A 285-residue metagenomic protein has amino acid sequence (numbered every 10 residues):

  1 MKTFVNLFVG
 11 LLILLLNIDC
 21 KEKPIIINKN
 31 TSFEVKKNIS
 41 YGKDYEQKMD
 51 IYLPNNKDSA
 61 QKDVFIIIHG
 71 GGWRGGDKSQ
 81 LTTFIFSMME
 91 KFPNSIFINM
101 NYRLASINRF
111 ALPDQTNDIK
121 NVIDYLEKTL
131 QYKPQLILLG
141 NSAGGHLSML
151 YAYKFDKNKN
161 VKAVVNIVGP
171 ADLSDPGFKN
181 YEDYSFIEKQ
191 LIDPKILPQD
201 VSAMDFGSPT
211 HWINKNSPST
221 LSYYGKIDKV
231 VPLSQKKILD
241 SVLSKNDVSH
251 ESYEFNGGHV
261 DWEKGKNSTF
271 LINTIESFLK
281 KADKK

Functional and structural regions predicted by a protein language model:
K23-K57: N-terminal cap/lid segment of alpha/beta-hydrolase-fold proteins
D77-K78, I98-Q135, G265-S268: Catalytic nucleophile-loop/oxyanion-hole region of alpha/beta-hydrolase and closely related hydrolase-like folds
S79-I98: Short amphipathic alpha-helix adjacent to the substrate-entry channel of hydrolases
N121-K179: Primarily recognizes the serine-hydrolase "nucleophile elbow" in alpha/beta-hydrolase and SGNH/GDSL folds
D175-H211: Mobile cap/lid helix-loop segments that gate and shape the active-site cleft of serine hydrolases
N216, S222-Y224, D228: Short beta-strand/loop motif that positions the catalytic acidic residue of the alpha/beta-hydrolase fold
Y223, K237-K285: C-terminal catalytic histidine-bearing segment of alpha/beta-hydrolase fold enzymes
K229-Q235: Conserved alpha/beta-hydrolase "acid-adjacent" motif
